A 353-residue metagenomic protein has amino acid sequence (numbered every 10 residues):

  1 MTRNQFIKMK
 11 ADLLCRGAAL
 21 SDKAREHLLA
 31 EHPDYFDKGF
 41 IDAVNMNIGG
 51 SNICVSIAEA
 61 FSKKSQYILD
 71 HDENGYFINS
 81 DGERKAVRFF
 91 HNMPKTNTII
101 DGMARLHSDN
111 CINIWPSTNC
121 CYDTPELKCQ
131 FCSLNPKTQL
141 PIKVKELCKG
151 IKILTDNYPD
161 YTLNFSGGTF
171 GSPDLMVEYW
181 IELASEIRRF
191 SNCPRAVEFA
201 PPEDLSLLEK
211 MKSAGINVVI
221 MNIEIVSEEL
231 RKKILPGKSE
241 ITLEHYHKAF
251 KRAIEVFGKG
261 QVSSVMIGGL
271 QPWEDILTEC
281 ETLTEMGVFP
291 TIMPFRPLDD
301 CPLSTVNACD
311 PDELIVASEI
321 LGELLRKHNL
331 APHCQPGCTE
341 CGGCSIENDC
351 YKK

Functional and structural regions predicted by a protein language model:
M1-I78, L277-K353: Auxiliary Fe-S-binding modules of radical SAM enzymes
G50-Q130, L134-P141, N157, C338-C344 (+1 more regions): N-terminal [4Fe-4S]-dependent radical SAM core
C111, S133-G150, L154-L183, I187-L207 (+3 more regions): Core AdoMet radical
P116-C120, T169-G171, F199-E203, I225-S227 (+3 more regions): Active-site-proximal loop/turn and secondary-structure-junction residues that shape catalytic pockets, frequently
G150, Y179-L183, L207, T242-A253 (+3 more regions): A general structural detector for well-ordered alpha-helical segments in enzyme core domains, enriched
L154-Y158, K210-G215, I254-F257, L283-E285: Acidic (Asp/Glu)-rich catalytic clusters
S172, E198, F250-D275, M293-D300: Conserved strand-turn element in the central/C-terminal portion of the radical SAM core barrel that lines
E203-S213, G268-E285, C341-C344: Catalytic cores of alpha/beta
